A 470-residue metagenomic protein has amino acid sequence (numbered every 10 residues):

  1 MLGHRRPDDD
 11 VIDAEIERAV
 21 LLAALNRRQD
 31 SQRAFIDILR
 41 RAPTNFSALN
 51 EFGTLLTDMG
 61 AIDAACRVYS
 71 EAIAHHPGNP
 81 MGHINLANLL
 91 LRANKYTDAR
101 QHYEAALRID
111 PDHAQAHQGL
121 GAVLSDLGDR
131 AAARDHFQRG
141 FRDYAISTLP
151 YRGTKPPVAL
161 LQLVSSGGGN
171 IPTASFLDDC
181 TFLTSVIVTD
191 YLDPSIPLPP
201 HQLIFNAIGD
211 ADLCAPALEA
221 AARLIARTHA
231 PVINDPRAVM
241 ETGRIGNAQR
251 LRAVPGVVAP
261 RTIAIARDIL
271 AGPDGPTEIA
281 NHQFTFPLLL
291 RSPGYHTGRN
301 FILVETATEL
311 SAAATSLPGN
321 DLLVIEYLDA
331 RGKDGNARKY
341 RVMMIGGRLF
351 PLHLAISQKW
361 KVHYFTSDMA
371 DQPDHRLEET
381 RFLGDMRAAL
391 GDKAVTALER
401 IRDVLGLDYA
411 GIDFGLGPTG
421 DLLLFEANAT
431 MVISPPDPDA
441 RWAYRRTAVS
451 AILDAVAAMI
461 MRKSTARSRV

Functional and structural regions predicted by a protein language model:
L149-P156, V164-G272, P276-E278: Conserved N-proximal alpha/beta basic substrate-recognition cap immediately N-terminal to, or forming the N-lobe
L251-P255, P276-N300, G319-D334: ATP-grasp fold ATP-binding core
F301-I401: Phosphate-binding site of ATP-dependent enzymes
D403, L407, L416-V470: C-terminal active-site "lid" helix and adjoining low-complexity regulatory extension at the edge of ATP-using catalytic
